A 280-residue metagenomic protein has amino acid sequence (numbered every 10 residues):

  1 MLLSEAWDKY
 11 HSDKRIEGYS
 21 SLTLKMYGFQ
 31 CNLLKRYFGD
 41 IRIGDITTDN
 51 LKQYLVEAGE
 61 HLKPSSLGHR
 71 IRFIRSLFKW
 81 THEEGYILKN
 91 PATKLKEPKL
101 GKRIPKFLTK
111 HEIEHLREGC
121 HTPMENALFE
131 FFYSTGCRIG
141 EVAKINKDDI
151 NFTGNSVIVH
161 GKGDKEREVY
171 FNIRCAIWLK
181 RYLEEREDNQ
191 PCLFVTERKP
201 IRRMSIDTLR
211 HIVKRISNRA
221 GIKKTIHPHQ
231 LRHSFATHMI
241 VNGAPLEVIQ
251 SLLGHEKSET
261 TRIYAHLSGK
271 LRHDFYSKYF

Functional and structural regions predicted by a protein language model:
M1-F280: Conserved catalytic core of the tyrosine transesterase superfamily
